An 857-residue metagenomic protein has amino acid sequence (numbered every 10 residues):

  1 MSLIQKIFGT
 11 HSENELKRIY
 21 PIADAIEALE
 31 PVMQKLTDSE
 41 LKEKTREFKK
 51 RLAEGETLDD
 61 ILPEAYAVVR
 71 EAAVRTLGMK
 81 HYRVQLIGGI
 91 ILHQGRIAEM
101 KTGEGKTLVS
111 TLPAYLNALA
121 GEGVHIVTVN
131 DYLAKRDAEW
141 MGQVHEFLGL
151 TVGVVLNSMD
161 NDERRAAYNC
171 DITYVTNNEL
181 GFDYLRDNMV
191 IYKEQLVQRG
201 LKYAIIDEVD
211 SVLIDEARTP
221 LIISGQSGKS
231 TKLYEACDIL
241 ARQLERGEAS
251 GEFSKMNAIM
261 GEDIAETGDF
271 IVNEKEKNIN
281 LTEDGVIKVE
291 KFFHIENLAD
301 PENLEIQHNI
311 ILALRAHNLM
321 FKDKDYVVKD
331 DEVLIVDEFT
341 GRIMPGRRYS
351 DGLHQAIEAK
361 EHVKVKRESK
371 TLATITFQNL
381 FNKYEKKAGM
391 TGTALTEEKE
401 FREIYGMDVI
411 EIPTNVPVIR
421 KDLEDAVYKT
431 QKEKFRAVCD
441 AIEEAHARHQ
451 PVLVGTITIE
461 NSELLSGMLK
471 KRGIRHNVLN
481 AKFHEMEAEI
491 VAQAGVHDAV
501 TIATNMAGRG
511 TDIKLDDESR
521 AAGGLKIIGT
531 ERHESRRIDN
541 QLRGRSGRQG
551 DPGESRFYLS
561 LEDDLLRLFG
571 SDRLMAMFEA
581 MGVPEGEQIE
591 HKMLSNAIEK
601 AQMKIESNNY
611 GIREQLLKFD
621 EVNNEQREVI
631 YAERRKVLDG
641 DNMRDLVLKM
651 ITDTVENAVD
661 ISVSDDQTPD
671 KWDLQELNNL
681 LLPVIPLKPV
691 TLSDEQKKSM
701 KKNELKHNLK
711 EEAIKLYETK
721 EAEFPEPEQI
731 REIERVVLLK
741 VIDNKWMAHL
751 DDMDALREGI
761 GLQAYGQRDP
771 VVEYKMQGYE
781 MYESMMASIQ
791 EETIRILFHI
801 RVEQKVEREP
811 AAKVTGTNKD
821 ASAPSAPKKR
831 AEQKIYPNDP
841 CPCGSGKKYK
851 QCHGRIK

Functional and structural regions predicted by a protein language model:
M1-G582, A632, K649, D653: Conserved P-loop NTPase motor core
I4, Y66, D171, H354 (+7 more regions): A generic alpha-helix preference that emphasizes hydrophobic side chains
S110, V438, A826-K828, Y836: Active-site-adjacent structural elements in folded domains
Y326-L334, T340-R348, Q549-G550, F557 (+2 more regions): Extended, charged helical/alpha-beta scaffold domains that provide interaction surfaces
R448-S462, D639-G640, T668, D694-K698 (+1 more regions): Short, Lys/Glu-rich amphipathic helical modules
Q833-D839, G844-K857: A short, cysteine/histidine-rich metal-binding "knuckle" motif
